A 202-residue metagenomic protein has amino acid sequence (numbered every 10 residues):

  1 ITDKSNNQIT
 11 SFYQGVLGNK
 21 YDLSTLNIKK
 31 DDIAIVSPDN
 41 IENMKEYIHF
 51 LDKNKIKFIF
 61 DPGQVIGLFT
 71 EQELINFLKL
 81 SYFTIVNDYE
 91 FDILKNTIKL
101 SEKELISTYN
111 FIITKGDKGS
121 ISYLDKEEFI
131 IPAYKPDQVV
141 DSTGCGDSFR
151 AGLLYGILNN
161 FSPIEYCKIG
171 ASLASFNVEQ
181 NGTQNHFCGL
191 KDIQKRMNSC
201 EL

Functional and structural regions predicted by a protein language model:
T2-I130: Ribokinase/PfkB-type carbohydrate-kinase core domain
T97-L202: Conserved phosphate-binding/catalytic region of the ribokinase-like
